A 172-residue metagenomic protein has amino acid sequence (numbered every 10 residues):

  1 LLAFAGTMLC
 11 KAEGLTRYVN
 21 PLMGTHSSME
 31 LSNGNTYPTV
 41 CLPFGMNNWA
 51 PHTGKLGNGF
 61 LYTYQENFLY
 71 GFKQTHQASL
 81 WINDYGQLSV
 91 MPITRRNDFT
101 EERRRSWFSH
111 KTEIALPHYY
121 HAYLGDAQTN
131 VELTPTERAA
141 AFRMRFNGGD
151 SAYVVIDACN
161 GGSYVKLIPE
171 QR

Functional and structural regions predicted by a protein language model:
L1-E13: Bacterial Sec-dependent N-terminal signal peptides
E13-R172: Accessory carbohydrate-recognition regions in carbohydrate-active enzymes
